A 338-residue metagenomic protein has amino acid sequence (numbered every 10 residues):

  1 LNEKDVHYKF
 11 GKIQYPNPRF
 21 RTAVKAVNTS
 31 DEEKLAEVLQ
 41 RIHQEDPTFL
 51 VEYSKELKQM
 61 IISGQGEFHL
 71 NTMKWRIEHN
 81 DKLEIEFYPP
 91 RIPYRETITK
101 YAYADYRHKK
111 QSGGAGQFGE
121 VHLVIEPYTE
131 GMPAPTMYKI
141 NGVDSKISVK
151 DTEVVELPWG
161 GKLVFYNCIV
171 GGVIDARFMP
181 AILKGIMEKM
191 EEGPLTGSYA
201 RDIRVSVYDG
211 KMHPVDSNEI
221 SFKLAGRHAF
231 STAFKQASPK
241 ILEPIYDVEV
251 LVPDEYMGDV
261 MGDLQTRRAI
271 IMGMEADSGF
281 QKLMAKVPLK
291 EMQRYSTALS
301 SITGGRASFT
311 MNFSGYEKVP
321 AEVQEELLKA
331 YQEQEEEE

Functional and structural regions predicted by a protein language model:
L1-E338: Accessory interaction regions appended to the cores of large information-processing enzymes
